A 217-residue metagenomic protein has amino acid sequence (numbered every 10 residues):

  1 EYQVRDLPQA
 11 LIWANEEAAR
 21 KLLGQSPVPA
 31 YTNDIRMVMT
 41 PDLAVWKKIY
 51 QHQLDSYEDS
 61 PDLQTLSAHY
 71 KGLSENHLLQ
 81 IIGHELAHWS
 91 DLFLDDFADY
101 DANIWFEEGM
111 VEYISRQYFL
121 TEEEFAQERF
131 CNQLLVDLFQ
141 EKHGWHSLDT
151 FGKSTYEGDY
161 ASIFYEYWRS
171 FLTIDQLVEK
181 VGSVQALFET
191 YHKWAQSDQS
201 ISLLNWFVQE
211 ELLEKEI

Functional and structural regions predicted by a protein language model:
E1-S60, S67-H77: Auxiliary, metal-adjacent structural segments of Zn-dependent hydrolase domains
Q3-A14, A102, E128-R129, L187-T190: Surface-exposed patches in mature extracellular/periplasmic domains of secreted proteins
Y70, H88-Y100: A long, hydrophobic alpha-helical segment
E75, L79, G83, N103 (+3 more regions): Hydrophobic (often cysteine-bearing) scaffold residues that line and stabilize catalytic clefts of nucleotide/cofactor
L79-L86, L138-D149: A structural motif
Q80-F93, E112, R116: Active-site recognition of the HExxH zinc-binding catalytic motif
D101-Q140: Post-HExxH zinc-binding segment in Zn-dependent metallohydrolases
K142-I217: Pan-zinc metallopeptidase signature
